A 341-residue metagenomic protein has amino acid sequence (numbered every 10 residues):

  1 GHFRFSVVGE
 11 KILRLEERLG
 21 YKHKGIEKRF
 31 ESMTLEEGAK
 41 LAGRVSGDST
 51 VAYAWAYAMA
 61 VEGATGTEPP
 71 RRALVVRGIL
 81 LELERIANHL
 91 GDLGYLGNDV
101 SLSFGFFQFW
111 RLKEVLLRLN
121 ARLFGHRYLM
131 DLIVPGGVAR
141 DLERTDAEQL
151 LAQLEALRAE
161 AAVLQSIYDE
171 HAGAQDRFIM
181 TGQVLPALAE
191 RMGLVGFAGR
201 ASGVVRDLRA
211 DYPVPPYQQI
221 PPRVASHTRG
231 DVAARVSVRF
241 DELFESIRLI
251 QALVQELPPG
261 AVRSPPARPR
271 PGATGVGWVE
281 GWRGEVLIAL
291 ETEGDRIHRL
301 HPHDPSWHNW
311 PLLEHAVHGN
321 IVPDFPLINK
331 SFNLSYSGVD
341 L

Functional and structural regions predicted by a protein language model:
G1-L341: Active-site bordering "gate/hinge" segments that shape substrate access to catalytic or cofactor-binding pockets
